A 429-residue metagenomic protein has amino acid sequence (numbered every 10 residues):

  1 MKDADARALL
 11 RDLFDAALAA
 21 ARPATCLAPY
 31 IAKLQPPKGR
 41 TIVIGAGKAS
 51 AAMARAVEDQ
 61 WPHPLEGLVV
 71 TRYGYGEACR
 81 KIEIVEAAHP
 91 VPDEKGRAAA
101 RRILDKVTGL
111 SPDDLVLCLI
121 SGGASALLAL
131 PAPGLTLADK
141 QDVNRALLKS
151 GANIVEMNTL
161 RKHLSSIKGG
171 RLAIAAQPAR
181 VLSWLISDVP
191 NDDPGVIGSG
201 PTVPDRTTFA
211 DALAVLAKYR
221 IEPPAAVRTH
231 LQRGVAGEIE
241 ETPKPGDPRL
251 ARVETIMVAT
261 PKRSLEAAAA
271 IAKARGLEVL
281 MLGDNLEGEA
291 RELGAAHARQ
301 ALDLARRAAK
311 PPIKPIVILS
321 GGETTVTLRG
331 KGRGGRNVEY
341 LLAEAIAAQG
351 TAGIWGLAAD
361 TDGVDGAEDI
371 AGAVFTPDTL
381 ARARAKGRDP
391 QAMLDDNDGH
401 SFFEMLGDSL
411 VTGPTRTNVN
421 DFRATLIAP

Functional and structural regions predicted by a protein language model:
M1-I44, A52-M53: An N-terminal, well-structured beta->alpha segment
A56-E66, K81-E83, P131-D142, I174-P178 (+4 more regions): A glycine- and small-aliphatic-rich helix-loop capping segment at beta-alpha/alpha-beta transitions that lines
V70-P112, E156, L160-R161: Glycine-rich oxoanion-binding loops at beta->alpha junctions
T108-V196, P201-P204, R220, D395-D398 (+3 more regions): Glycine-rich, mobile lid/loop segments that gate access to catalytic sites or pores
L135-A152, D205-R220, G330-G356: Gly/Ser/Thr-rich active-site loops/lids in small-molecule metabolic enzymes that frequently grip phosphoryl groups
L182, P204-A296: Accessory alpha-helical/coil subdomains and C-terminal extensions that flank or cap enzyme catalytic cores
K262, E266, A270, G276-A358 (+1 more regions): Active-site segments that bind and position negatively charged phosphate/pyrophosphate groups
L341-P429: Internal helix-turn-beta structural module
